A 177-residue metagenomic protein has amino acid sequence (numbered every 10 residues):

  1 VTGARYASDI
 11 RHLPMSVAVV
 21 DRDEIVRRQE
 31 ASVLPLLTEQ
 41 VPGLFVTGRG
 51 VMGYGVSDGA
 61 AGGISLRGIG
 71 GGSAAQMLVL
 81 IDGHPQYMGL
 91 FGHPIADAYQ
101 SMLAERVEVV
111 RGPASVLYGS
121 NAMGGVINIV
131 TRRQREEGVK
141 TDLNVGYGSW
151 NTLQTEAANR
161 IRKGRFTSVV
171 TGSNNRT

Functional and structural regions predicted by a protein language model:
V1-R27, L34: Short, acidic, small-residue-rich periplasmic hinge/interaction motif at the N-terminus of Gram-negative outer-membrane
T2-R5, G48, G68-G70, I81-G83 (+2 more regions): Flexible glycine-/small-residue-rich
Y6-S8, V26-R27, L44, M52-G53 (+4 more regions): Short beta-strands and strand-coil junctions in structured, solvent-facing domains, enriched
R11, P35-T38, A98, L117: A general structural signal for stabilizing positions within well-ordered secondary structure
V17, I25, L37-T38, V107-V109 (+1 more regions): Non-catalytic regulatory/gating segments with a bias toward low-complexity or hydrophobic composition
P35-H84, E105: Extracytoplasmic beta-strand/coil segments of soluble accessory domains associated with Gram-negative outer-membrane
A75-Q76, M88-L90, M102-E105, V116-T177: Outer-membrane beta-barrel translocator/receptor signature
H84-R111: Short acidic/polar hinge/loop motifs at secondary-structure boundaries that mediate gating or recognition
